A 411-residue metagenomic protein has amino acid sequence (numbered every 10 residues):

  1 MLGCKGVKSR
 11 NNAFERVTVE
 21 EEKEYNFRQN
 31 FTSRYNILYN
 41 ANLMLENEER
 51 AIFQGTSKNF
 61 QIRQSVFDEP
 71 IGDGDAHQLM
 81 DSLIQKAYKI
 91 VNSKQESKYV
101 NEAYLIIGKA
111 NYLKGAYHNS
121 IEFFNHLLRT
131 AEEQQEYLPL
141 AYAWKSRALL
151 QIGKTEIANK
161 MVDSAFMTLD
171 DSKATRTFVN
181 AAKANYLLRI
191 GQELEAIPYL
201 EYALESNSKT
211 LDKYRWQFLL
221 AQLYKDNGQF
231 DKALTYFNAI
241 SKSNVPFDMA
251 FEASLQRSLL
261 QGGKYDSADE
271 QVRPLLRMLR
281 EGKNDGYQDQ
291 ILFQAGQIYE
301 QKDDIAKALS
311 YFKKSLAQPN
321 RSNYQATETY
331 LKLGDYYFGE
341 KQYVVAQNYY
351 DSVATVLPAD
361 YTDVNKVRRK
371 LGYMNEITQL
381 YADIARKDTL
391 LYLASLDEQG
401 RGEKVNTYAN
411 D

Functional and structural regions predicted by a protein language model:
C4-D411: Acidic, polar-rich low-complexity tracts and alpha-helical solenoid repeat scaffolds
